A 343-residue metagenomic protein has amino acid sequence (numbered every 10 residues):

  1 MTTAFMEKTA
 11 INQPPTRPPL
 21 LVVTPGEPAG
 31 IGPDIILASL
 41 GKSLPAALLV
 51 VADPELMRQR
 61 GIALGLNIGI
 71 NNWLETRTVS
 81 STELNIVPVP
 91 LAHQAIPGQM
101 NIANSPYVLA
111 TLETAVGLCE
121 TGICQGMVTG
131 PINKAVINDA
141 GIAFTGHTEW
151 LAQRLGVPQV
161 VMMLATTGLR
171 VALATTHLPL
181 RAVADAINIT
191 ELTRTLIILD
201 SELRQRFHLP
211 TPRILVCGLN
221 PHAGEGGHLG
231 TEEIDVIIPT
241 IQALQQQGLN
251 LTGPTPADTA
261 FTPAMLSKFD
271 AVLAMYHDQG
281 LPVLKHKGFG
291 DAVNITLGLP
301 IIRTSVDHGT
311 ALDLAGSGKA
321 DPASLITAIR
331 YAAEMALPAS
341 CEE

Functional and structural regions predicted by a protein language model:
M1-H147, A186, T190-M275, Q279-I302 (+2 more regions): Contiguous, glycine/small-aliphatic-enriched amphipathic segments in soluble metabolic enzymes
D139-V161: Glycine/threonine-rich beta-strand-loop-alpha-helix active-site module that forms ligand/phosphate-binding
R154-L169, L297-D313: Short, flexible loop segments at boundaries between secondary-structure elements
L164-R194: Ligand-binding beta-strand-loop-alpha-helix segment within the catalytic cores of soluble metabolic enzymes
